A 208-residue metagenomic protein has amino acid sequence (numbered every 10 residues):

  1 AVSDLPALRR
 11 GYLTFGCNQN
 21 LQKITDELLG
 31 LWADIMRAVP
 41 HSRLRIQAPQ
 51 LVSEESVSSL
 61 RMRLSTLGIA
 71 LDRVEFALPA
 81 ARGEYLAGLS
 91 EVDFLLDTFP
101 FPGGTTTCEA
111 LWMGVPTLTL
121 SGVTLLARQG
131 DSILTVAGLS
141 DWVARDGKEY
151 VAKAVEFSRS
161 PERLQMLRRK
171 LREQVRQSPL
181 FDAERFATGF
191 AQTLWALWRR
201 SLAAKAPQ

Functional and structural regions predicted by a protein language model:
A1-F15, K23, E27, R37: Nucleotide-sugar donor-binding and catalytic loop/hinge architecture of NDP-sugar-dependent glycosyltransferases
R9-G11, Q19-L21, D34-R37, H41 (+3 more regions): C-terminal amphipathic helix plus adjacent low-complexity, charged tail appended to glycosyltransferase catalytic
Y12-T14, R43, P116: Residues that mark the start of a beta-strand
L29-A33: Short acidic-capped amphipathic helix/loop micro-motif used as an active-site/signal-coupling element
A70-L71, S140: Conserved H-loop
L71-A81, F99: Active-site donor-binding acidic/aromatic loop of nucleotide-activated sugar and phosphosugar transferases involved
A81-V92, W112: Short acidic alpha-helix that forms the nucleotide-activated donor recognition element in Leloir-type transferases
F94, T98-A183: Catalytic binding pocket for nucleotide-activated donors in carbohydrate/polymer assembly enzymes
